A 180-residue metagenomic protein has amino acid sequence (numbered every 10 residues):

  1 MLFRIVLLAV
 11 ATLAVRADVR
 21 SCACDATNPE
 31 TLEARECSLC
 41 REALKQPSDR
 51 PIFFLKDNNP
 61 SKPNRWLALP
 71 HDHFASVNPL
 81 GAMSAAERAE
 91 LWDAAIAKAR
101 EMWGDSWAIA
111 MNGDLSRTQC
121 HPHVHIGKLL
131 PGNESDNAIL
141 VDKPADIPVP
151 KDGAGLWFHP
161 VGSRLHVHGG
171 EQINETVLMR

Functional and structural regions predicted by a protein language model:
M1-L8: Sec-dependent signal peptide recognition, specifically the positively charged N-region followed immediately by
T12-R16: N-terminal signal peptide c-region/cleavage motif recognized by signal peptidases
A17-R180: HIT superfamily nucleotide-processing domains
